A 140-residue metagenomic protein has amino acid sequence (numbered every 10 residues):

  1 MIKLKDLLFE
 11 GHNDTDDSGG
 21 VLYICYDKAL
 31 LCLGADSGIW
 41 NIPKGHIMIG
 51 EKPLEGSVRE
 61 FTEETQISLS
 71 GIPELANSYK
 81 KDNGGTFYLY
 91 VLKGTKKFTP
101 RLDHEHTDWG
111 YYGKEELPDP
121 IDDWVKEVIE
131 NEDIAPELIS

Functional and structural regions predicted by a protein language model:
L4-G11: Proteolytic processing junctions in secreted/extracellular precursors, especially proprotein convertase/trypsin-like
D6, G20-L22, K28-L31, E74-L75 (+1 more regions): A generic structural signal for ordered secondary structure
G11-I42: N-terminal strand-loop-strand
G45-A135, I139-S140: Unchanged
